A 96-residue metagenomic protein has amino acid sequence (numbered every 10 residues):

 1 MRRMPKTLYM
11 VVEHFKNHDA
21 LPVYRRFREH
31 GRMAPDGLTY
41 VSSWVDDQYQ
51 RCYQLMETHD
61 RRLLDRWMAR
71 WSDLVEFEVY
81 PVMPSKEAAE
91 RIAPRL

Functional and structural regions predicted by a protein language model:
M1-V41, V45-R51, H59-L63, M83-L96: Short S/T/G/P-rich N-terminal loop/turn motif that feeds into the first structured element of a domain
P22, D65, E76-E78: A short, polar/proline- and glycine-enriched secondary-structure boundary/capping micro-motif
R32, W71-E78: A common structural junction motif
M68: Short, flexible helix/strand-to-coil boundary loops that buttress conserved ligand/catalytic motifs in alpha/beta
